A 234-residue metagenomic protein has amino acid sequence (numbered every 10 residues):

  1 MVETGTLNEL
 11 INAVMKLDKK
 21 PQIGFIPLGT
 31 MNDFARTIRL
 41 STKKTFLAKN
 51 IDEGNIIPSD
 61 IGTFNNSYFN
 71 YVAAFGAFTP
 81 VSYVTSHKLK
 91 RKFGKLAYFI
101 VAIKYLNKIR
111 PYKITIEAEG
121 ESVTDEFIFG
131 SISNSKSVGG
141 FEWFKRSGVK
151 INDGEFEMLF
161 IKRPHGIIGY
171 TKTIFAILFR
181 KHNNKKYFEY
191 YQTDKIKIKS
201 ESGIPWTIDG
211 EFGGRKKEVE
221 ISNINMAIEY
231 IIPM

Functional and structural regions predicted by a protein language model:
M1-T4, L28: Glycine-rich beta-strand-to-loop/alpha-helix junction loops that act as flexible
E3-T4, L40, A74, R163: Short beta->alpha junction loops/turns
T6-L10: Short glycine/serine/threonine-rich phosphate/pyrophosphate-binding segments that cradle anionic phosphate groups
N12-I132: Catalytic core of DAGKc-family lipid kinases
S67-A74, T79-P80, T124-N134, V138-G139 (+4 more regions): Short hydrophobic-aromatic micro-motifs
L89-L96, E142, R146-H165: Gly/Ser/Thr-rich active-site loops/lids in small-molecule metabolic enzymes that frequently grip phosphoryl groups
R110-Y112, E126-I128, N152-E157, D194: A generic structural signal for short beta-strands and their flanking turns/coil linkers
A118-E119, T124, K150, F160-M234: ATP/nucleoside-binding phosphotransfer catalytic cores, i.e., glycine-rich phosphate-binding loops
